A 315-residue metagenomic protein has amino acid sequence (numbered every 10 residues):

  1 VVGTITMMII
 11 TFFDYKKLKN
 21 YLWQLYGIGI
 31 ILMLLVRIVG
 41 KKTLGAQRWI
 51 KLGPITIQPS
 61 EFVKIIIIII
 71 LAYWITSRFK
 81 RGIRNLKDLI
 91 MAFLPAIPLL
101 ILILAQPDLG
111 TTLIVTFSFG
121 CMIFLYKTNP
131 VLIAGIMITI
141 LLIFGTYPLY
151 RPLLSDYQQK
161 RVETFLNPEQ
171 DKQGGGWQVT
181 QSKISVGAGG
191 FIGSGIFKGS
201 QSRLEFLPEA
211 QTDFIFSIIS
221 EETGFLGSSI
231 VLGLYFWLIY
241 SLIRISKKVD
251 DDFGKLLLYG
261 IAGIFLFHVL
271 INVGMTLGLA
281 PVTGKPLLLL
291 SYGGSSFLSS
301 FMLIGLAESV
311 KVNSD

Functional and structural regions predicted by a protein language model:
V1-Q178, S217-L277, M302, L306: Hydrophobic alpha-helical transmembrane segments of multi-pass inner membrane proteins, especially in bacterial systems
G53, R203-E205, L288: Short pre-catalytic strand/loop immediately N-terminal to key active-site residues, enriched for Gly-Thr
I103, S182, V186-A188, L277 (+2 more regions): Exposed boundary/loop context
D108-L113, S194-G199, A210-T212, T283 (+2 more regions): Transmembrane helix boundary and interhelical junction motifs in multipass membrane proteins
T164-T212, T223-G227: TM-adjacent membrane-interface loops and short helices in multi-pass inner/ER membrane proteins
A188, K255, K311-D315: Membrane-interacting alpha-helical segments
L270-D315: A juxtamembrane structural motif centered on a specific transmembrane helix
